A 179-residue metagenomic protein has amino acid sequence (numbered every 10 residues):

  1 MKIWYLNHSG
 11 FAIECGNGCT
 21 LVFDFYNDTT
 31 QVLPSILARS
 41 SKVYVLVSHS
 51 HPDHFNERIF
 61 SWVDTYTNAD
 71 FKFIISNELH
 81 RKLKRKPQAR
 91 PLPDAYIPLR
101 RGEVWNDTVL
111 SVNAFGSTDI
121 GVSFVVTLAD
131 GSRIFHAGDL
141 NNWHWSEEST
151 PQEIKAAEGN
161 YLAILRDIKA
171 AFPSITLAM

Functional and structural regions predicted by a protein language model:
M1-C15: N-terminal pre-catalytic "stem/leader" segment of glycosyltransferase-like enzymes
M1-K2, T67-F73: Short active-site oxyanion
K2-Y5, L21-D24, L110-S117, R133-D139 (+1 more regions): Active-site-proximal beta-strand elements of phosphoester/diester hydrolases
N7-S9, Y26-T30, H51-D53, E78-L79 (+1 more regions): Short beta->alpha connector loops
A12-T65, L140-A171: Pre-active-site segment of Zn-dependent metallo-hydrolases
K42-Y44, T176-M179: Conserved acidic residues
I74-G131: Metallo-beta-lactamase
K84, G121-V122, H136, W143-E147: Short acidic/glycine-rich loop or secondary-structure boundary segments that cap or lie
